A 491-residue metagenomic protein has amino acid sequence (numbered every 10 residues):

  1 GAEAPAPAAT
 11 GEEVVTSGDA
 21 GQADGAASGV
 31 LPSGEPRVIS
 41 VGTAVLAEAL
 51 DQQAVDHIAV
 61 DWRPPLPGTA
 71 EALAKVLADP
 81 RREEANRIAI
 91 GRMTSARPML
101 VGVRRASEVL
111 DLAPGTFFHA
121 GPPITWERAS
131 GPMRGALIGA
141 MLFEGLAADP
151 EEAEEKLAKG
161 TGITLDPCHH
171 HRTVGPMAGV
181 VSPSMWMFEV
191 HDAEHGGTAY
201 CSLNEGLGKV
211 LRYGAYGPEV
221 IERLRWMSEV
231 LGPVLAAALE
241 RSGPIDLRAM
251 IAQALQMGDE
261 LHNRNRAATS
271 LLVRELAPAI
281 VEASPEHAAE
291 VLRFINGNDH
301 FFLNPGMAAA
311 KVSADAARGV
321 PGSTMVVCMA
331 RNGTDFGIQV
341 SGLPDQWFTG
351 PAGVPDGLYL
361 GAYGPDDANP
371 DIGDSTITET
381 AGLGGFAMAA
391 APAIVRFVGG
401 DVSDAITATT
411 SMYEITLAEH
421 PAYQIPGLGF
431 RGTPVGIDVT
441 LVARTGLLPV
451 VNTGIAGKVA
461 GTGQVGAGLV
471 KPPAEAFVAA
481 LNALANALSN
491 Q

Functional and structural regions predicted by a protein language model:
G1-A4, R63-P65: Intrinsically disordered, low-complexity glycine/proline-rich and charged
A2-S28: Intrinsically disordered, low-complexity terminal tails and inter-domain linkers enriched for S/T/G/P/D/E
D24-Q491: Anaerobic metallocofactor- and corrinoid-dependent redox/one-carbon enzyme cores, especially those from methanogenesis
